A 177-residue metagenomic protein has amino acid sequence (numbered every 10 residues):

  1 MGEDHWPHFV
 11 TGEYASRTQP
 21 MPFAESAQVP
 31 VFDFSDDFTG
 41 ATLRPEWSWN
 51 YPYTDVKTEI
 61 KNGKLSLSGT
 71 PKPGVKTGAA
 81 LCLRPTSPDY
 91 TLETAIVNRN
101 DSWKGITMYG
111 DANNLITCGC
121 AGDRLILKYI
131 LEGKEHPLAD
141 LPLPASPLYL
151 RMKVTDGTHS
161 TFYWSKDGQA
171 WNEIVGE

Functional and structural regions predicted by a protein language model:
G2-E177: Extracellular glycan-recognition regions
